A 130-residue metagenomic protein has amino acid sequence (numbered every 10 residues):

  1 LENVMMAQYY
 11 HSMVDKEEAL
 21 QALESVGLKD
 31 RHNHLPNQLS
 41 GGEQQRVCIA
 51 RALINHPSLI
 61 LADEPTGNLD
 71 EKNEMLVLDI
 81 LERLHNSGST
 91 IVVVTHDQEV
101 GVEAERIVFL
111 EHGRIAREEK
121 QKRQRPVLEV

Functional and structural regions predicted by a protein language model:
M5, V14-R31: Conserved ABC ATPase "signature" region
L35-Q45: Conserved ABC ATPase signature
I49: Hydrophobic anchor residue at the start of the ABC signature
H56: Conserved catalytic motifs of ABC-family nucleotide-binding domains
I60-D63: Catalytic Walker B motif of ABC-type/P-loop ATPase nucleotide-binding domains
E71-N73: Helix N-cap at the start of a conserved alpha-helix in ABC-type nucleotide-binding domains
I80-V93: Conserved catalytic loops of ABC-family nucleotide-binding domains
